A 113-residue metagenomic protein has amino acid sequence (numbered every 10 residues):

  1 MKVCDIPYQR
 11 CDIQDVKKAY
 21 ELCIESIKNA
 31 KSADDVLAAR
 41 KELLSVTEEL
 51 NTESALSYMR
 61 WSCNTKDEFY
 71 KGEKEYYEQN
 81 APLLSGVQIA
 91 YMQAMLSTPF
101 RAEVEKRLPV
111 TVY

Functional and structural regions predicted by a protein language model:
M1-E25, K41, S45-Y113: Long, non-catalytic architectural segments outside compact domain cores
K28-L37: Charged, low-complexity interaction regions
